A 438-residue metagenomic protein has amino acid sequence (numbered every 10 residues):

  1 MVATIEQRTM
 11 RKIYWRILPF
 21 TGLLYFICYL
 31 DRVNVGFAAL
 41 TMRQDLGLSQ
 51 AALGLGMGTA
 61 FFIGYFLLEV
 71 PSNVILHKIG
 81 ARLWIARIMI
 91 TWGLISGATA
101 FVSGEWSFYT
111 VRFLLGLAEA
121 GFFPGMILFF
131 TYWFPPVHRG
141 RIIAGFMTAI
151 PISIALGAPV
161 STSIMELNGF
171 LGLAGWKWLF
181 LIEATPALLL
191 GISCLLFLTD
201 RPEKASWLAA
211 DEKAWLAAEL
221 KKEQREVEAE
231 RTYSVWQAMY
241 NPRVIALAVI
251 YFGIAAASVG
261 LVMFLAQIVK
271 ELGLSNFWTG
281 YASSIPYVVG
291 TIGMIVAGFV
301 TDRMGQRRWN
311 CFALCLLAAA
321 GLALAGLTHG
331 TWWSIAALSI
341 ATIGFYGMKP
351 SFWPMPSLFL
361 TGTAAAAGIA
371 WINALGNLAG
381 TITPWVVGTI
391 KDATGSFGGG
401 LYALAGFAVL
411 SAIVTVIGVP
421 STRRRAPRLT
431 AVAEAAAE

Functional and structural regions predicted by a protein language model:
V35-G36, W236-I295, K349, W353 (+1 more regions): Extracytoplasmic gate region of multi-pass secondary transporters
G36-L67: Extracellular/periplasmic helix-loop-helix junction of adjacent transmembrane segments in MFS-like secondary
G47, G80, F101-S107, A118 (+3 more regions): Helix-breaking motifs and short loop linkers at transmembrane-helix boundaries and internal kinks in secondary membrane
G58-V74, S284-A297: Central cavity-lining transmembrane alpha-helices of secondary-active solute carriers, predominantly the Major
L67-W106: Conserved MFS/SLC helix-loop-helix module at the cytosolic interface between two early adjacent transmembrane helices
V111-T148: Cytoplasmic helix-loop-helix junction between adjacent transmembrane helices in 12-TM secondary transporters
R141-M165, P186-A187, N373-T383: Glycine-rich segments within core transmembrane alpha-helices of 12-TM secondary carriers
R307-M355: C-terminal transmembrane helical hairpin of 12-TM major facilitator-type secondary transporters
